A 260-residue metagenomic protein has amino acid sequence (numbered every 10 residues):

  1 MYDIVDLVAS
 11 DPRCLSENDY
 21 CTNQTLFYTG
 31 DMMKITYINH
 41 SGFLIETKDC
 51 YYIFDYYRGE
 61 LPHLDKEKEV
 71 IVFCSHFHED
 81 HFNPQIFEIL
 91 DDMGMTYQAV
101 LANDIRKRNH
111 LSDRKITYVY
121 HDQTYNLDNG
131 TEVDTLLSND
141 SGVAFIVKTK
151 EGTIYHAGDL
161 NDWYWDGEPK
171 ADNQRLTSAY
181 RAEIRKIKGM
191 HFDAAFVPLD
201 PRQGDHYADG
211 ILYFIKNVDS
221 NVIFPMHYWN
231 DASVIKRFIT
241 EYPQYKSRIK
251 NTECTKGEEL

Functional and structural regions predicted by a protein language model:
Y2-Y51, E241: Zn-dependent metallo-beta-lactamase
F27-E67, K115-H191, E253-L260: Core dinuclear metal-dependent hydrolase active-site scaffold
M33-H40, N109-Y125, S141, Y207-L260: Binuclear metal-ion centers of metallo-dependent hydrolases, dominated by the metallo-beta-lactamase
I53-F54, F73, I154-A157, F196 (+1 more regions): Structural motif
R58-D104, R185-F196: Active-site metal-binding motif and surrounding structural segment of the metallo-beta-lactamase
G59-P62, H78-F82, I105-N109, S141-V143 (+3 more regions): Active-site environment of divalent metal-dependent phosphoester hydrolases
D65-K66, P84-F87, S112, E168-P169 (+2 more regions): Short amphipathic alpha-helical segments
A179-R185, G204-Y213: A short, acidic, amphipathic alpha-helical segment used as a generic capping/interface helix at domain edges
